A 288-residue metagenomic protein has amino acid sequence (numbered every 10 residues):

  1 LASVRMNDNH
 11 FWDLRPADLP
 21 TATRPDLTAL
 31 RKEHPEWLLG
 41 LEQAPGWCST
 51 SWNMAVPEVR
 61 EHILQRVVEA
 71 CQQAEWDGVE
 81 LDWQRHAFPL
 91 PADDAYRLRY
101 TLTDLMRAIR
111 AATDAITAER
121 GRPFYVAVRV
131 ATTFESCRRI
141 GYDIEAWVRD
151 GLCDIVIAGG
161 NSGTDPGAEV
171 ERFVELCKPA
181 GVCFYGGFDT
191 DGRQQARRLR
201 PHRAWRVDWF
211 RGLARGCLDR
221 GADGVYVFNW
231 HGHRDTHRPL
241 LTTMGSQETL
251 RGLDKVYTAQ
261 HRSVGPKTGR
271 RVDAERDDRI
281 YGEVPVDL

Functional and structural regions predicted by a protein language model:
L1-L27, D93-I116: Aromatic-lined substrate-binding rim segments of carbohydrate-active enzymes
V4-E69, Q73, A196, R200-G212: Active-site-adjacent "subsite" loops/lids of carbohydrate-active enzymes
R5-F11, Q84-H86, R129-T133, N161-G163 (+2 more regions): Active-site beta-loop-alpha junctions enriched in small/polar residues
H10-L14, F88-P91, S136-R138, D165-V170 (+2 more regions): Extracytoplasmic/secreted cell-surface and envelope-processing proteins
D26, A44, S49, V126 (+6 more regions): Flavin-dependent oxidoreductase catalytic cores
E58-C183, W209, R220: Active-site neighborhood of glycoside hydrolase catalytic domains
I155-D165, H202-T268: Substrate-binding cleft of secreted/luminal carbohydrate-active enzymes
V284-L288: A short beta-strand element within beta-rich, extracytoplasmic domains of secreted/secretory-pathway proteins
